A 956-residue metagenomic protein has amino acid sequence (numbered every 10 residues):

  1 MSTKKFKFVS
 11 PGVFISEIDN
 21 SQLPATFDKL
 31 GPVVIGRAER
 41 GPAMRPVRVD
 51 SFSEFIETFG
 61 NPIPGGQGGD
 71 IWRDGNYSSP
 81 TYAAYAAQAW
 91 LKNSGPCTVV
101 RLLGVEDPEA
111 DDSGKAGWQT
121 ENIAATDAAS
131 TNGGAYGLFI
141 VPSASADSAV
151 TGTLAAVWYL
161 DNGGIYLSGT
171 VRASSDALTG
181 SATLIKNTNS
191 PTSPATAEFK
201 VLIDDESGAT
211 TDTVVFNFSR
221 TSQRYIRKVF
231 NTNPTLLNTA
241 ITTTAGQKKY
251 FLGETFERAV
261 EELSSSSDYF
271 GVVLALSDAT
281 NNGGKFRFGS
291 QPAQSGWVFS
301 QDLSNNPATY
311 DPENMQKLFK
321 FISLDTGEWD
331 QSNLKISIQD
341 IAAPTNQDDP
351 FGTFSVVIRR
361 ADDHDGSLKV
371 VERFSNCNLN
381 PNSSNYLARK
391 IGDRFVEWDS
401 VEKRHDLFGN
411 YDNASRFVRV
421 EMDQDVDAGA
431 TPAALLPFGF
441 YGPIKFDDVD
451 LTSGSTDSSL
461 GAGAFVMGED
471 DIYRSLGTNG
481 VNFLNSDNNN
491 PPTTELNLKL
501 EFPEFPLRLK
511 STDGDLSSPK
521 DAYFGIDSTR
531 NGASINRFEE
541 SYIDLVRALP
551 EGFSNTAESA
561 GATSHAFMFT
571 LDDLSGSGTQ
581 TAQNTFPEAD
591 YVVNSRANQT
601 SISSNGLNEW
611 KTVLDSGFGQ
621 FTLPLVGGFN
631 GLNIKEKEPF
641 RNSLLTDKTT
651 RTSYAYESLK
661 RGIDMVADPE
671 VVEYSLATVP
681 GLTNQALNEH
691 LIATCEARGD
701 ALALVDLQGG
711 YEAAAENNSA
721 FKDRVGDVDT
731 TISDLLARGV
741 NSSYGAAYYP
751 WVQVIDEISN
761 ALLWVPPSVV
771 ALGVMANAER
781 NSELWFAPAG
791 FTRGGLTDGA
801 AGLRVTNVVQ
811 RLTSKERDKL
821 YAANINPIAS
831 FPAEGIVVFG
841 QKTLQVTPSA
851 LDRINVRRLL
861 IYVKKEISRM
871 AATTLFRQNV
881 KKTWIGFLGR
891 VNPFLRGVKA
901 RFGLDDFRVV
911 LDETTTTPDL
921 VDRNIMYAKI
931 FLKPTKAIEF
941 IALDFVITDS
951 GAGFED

Functional and structural regions predicted by a protein language model:
M1-D311, W329, P344-T353, R359-D365 (+2 more regions): Structured, hydrophobic secondary-structure cores that serve as assembly/anchoring elements
V49, V371-N376: Conserved aromatic
T309-N333: Extended, Lys/Arg-enriched charged tracts that mediate electrostatic binding to polyanionic substrates
I338-I341: Prion-like, low-complexity intrinsically disordered regions in eukaryotic regulatory proteins, enriched
H364-E372: Surface-exposed loop/edge segments in extracytoplasmic proteins
F374-Y386: Short, flexible N-terminal segments of the mature chain
